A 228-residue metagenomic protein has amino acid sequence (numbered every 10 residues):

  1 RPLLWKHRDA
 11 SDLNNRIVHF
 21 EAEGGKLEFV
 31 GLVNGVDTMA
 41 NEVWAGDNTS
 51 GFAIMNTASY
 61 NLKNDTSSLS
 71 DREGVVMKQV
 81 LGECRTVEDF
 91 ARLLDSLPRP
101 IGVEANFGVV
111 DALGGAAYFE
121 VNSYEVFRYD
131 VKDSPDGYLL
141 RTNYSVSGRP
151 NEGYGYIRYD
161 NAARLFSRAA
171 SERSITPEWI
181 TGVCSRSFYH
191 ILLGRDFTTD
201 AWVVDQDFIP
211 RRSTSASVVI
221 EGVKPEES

Functional and structural regions predicted by a protein language model:
R1-N41, A45-G46, S50-G82, A105 (+1 more regions): C-terminal, well-structured catalytic/ligand-binding subdomain of enzymes
T86-D95, F197-V203: Charged, amphipathic alpha-helical segments
D89-G108: Secretory/export targeting leaders with adjacent low-complexity proregions
